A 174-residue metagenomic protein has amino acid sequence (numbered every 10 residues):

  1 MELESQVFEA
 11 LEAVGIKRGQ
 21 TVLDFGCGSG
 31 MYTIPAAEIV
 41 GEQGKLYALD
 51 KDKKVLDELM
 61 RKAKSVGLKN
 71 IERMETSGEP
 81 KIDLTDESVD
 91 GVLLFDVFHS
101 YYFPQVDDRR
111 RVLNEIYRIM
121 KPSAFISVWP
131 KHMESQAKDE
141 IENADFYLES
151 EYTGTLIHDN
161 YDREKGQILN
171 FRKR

Functional and structural regions predicted by a protein language model:
E2-Q20: Conserved alpha-helix/loop element of class I SAM-dependent methyltransferases that forms part of the SAM/SAH-binding
L23, S29-P80: Class I SAM-dependent methyltransferase SAM/SAH-binding core
A37, V106-P122: A short glycine-rich, Lys/Arg-flanked "PGG" loop and its adjoining helix->strand segment in the class I
E79-V92: A short acidic, Gly/Pro-enriched loop at the edge of an enzyme's catalytic core that lines a small-molecule cofactor
L94-V97: A short beta-strand submotif of the Rossmann-like class I SAM-dependent methyltransferase core that lines
S123-P130: Conserved beta-strand signature within the Rossmann-like core of class I S-adenosyl-L-methionine
M133-D145: Short alpha-helix
D145, I157-R174: Core SAM-dependent methyltransferase catalytic element
